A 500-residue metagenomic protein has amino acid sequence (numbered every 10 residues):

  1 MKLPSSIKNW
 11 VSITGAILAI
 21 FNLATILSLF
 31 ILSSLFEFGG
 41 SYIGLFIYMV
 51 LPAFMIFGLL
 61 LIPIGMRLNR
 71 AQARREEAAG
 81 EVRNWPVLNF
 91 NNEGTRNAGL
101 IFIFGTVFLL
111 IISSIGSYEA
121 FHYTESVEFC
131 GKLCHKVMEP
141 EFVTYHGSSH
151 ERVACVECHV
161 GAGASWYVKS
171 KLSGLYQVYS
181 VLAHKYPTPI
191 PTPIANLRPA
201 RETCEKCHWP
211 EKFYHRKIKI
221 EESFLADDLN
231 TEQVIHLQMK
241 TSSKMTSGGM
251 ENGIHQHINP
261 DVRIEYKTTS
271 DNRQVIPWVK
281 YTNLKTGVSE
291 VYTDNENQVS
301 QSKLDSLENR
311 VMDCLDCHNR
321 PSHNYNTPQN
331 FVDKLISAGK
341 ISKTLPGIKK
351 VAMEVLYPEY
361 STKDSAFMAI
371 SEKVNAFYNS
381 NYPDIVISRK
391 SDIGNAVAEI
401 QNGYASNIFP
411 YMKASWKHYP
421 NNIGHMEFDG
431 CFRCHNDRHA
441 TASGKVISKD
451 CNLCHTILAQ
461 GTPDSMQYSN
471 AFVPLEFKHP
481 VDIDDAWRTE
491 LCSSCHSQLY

Functional and structural regions predicted by a protein language model:
K2-A19, M49, G99-F102: Alpha-helical transmembrane segments and their helix-start/interface "positive-inside/aromatic belt" motifs in integral
I20-S33: Alpha-helical transmembrane segments of multi-pass membrane proteins
S34-I56, I62-P199, K217-S306, F331-K340 (+4 more regions): Sequence context of c-type cytochrome heme-c attachment sites
G58, Y145, C207, C317: Divalent metal-coordination and catalytic microenvironments
C130, C155, C204-C207, C314 (+3 more regions): Short cysteine-rich clusters marking metal-coordination/redox-active sites
H159, H208-E211, H318, H435 (+1 more regions): Helix-to-catalytic-loop junction in kinase catalytic cores
E308-Y382: Mixed-charge (acidic/basic) macromolecular-recognition segments
W487-H496: Extended, compositionally biased alpha-helical segments that mediate assembly or anchoring
